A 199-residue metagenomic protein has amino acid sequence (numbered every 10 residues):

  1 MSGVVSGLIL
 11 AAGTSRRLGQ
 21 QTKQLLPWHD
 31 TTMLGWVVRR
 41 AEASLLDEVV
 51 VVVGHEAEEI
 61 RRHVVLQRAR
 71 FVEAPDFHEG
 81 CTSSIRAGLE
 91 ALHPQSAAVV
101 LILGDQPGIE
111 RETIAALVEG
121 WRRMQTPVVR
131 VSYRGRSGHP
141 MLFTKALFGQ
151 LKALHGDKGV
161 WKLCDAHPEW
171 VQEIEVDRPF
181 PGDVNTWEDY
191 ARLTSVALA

Functional and structural regions predicted by a protein language model:
M1-G7, G149, H155-A199: Conserved alpha/beta core of the MobA/IspD/sugar-nucleotide pyrophosphorylase nucleotidyltransferase superfamily
S2-G54, E58: N-terminal glycine-rich phosphate-binding loop and ensuing alpha1 helix
Q24, R70, P127, W170-Q172 (+1 more regions): Conserved beta-strand segments of alpha/beta enzyme cores
P27, G108, L142, D183-V184: Short aromatic/basic micro-patch
H29, V72-F77, I174-E175: Short beta->alpha connector loops at strand-helix junctions that form conserved, small/polar/Pro-enriched
G35-A98, E112, E119, L163: Conserved N-terminal catalytic core of the sugar/cofactor nucleotidyltransferase
H78-K145, G149-K152: Conserved beta-loop-beta/alpha segment of the NTase-like Rossmann-fold superfamily that binds/positions NTPs
